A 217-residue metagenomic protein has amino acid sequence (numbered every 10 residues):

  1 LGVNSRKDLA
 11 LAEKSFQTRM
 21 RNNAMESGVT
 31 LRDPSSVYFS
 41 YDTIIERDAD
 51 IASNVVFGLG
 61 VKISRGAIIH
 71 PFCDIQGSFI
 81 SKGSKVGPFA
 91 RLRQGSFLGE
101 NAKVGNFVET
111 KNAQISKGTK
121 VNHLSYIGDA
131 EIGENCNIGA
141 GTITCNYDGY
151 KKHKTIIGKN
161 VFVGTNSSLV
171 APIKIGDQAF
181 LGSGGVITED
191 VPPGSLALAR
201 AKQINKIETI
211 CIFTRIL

Functional and structural regions predicted by a protein language model:
L1-S35, Y41, D48, P193-G194 (+1 more regions): Terminal amphipathic alpha-helical/low-complexity segments used for targeting or macromolecular assembly
V3-R6, D74, Y126: Short, surface-exposed acidic/glycine-rich loop or hinge patches that mediate macromolecular interfaces
S5-D8, T18-R21, V37-F39, I45 (+5 more regions): A generic short-segment signal for beta-strand/edge and adjacent turn/coil regions
A24-M25, L31, R47-A49, R65 (+4 more regions): General secondary-structure edge motif
R32-V104: Acidic, glycine-rich loop-and-beta core segments that form the ion-binding/anion-interacting portion of active sites
K85-L217: Glycine-rich hexapeptide-repeat left-handed beta-helix
